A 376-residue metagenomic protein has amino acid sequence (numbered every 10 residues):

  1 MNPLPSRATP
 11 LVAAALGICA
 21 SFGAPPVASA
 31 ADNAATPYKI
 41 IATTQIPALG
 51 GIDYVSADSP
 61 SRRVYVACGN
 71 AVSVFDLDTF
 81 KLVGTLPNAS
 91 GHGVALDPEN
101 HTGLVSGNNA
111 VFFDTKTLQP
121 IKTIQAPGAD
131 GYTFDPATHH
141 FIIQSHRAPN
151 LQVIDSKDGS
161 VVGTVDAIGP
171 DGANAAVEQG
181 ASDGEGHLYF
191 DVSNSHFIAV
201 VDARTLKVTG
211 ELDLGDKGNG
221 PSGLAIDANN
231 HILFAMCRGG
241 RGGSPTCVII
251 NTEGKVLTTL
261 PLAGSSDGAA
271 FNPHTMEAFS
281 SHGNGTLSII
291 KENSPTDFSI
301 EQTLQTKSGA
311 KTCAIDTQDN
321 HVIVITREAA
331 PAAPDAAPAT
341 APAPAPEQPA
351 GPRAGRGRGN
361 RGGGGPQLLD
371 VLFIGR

Functional and structural regions predicted by a protein language model:
P10-A24: Bacterial N-terminal signal peptides
A28-Q45, D53, R62: Blade/loop signatures of beta-propeller domains
K39-I46, F80-L86, T117-I124, S160-P170 (+3 more regions): A short beta-strand motif characteristic of beta-propeller blades
P47-S61, A67, N88-H101, A126-H140 (+4 more regions): Beta-rich, blade/repeat-based domains predominating in secreted/periplasmic proteins but also intracellular
G69, G107-N108, H146-R147, S193-N194 (+3 more regions): Short loop/turn segments immediately following the C-termini of beta-strands
V72-V74, A110-F112, P149-L151, H196-I198 (+3 more regions): Structural signal for beta-propeller blades
L77-F80, D114-Q119, D155-G159, D202-L206 (+3 more regions): Short loop/turn segments that connect beta-strands within beta-propeller blades
K311-P342, G355-R376: Blade-level signature of beta-propeller repeat domains, shared across WD40, Kelch, NHL, RCC1 and BNR/Asp-box propellers
